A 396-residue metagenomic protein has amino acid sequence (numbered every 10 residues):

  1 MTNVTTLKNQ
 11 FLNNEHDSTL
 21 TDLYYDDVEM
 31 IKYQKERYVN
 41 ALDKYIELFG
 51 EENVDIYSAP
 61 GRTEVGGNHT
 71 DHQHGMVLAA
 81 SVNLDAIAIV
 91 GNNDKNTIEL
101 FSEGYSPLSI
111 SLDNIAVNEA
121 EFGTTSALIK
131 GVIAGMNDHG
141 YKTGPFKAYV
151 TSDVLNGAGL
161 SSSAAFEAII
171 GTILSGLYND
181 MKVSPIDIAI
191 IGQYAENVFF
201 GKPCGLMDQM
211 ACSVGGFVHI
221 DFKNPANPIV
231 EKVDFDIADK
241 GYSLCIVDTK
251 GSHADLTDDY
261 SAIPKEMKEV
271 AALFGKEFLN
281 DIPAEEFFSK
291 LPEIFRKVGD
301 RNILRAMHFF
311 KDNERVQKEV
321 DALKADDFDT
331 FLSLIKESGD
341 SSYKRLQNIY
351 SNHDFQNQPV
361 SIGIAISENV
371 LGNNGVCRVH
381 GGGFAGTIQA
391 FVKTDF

Functional and structural regions predicted by a protein language model:
M1-R62, I87, G91-F122, H219-R378 (+1 more regions): C-terminal nucleotide
A59-T63, G67-H74, D153-I169, N373-F391: Glycine/serine-rich anion-binding loops at beta->alpha junctions that coordinate negatively charged ligand groups
M76-D94, V214: Structural signature of FAD isoalloxazine-binding scaffolds in flavoprotein oxidoreductases
S81-N83, L160-D180: DPxDG-like acidic metal-binding loop motif
E99-F101, P145-S152, K182-Y194, L332-E337: Beta-strand segments within the central parallel beta-sheet cores of soluble alpha/beta enzyme folds
I133-N156: Glycine- and acidic-rich phosphate- and metal-coordinating loops
D138-F146, L174-I188, T394-F396: Phosphate-handling active-site elements
D180-P228, I364-S367, C377-V379: Alpha/beta catalytic cores of group-transfer enzymes, especially the acyltransferase/condensing modules of polyketide
